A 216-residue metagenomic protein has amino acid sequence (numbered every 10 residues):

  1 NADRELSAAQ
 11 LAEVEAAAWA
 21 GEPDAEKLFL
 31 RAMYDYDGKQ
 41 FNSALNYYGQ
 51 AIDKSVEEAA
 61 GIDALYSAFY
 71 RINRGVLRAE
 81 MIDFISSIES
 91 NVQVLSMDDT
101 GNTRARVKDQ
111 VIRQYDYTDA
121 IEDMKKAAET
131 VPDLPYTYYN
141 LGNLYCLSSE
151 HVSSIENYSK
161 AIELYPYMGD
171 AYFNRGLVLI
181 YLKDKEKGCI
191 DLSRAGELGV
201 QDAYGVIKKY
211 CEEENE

Functional and structural regions predicted by a protein language model:
W19, I52-D53, A60, E122 (+3 more regions): Conserved structural position within tetratricopeptide repeats
E22-P23, V56, L65, P132 (+2 more regions): Short coil turns that delineate tetratricopeptide repeat
A25-E26, A59, S67-F69, P135-Y136 (+2 more regions): Helix-start (N-cap) detector for alpha-helical repeat units in TPR-like alpha-solenoids, especially tetratricopeptide
L30, Y66, N73, N140 (+2 more regions): Canonical tetratricopeptide repeat
